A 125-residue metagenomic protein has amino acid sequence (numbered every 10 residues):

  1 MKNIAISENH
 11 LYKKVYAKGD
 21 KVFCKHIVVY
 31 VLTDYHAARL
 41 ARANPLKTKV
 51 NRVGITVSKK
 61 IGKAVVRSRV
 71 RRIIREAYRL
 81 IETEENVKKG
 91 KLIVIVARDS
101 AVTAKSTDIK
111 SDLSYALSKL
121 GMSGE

Functional and structural regions predicted by a protein language model:
M1-E125: Positively charged, solvent-exposed patches that mediate nucleic-acid binding
